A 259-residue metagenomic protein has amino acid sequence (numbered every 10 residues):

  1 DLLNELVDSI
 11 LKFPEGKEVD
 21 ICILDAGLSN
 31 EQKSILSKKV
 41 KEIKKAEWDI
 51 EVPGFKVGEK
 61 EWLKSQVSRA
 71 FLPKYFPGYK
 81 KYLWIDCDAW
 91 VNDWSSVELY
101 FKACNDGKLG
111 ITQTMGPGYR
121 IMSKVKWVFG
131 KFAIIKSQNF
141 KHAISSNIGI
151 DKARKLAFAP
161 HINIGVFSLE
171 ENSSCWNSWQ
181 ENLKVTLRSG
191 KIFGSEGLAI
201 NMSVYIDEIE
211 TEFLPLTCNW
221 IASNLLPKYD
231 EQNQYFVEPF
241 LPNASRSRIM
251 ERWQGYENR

Functional and structural regions predicted by a protein language model:
D1-R259: Glycosyltransferase catalytic domains, chiefly GT-A lineage
